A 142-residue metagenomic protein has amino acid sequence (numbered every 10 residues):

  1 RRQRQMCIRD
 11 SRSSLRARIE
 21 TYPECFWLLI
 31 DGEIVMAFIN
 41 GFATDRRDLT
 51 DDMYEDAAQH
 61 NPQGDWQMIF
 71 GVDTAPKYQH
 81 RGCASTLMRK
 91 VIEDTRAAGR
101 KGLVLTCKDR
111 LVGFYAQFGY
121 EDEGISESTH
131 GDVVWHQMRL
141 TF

Functional and structural regions predicted by a protein language model:
Q3-I8: Short, small-residue-biased leader/transition segments that mark boundaries at the very start of proteins
R9-G32, M36-L49, M53-Q59: Active-site rim helix/loop that mediates acceptor-substrate recognition in acyltransferases
F38-V72, Q79, S128-W135: Conserved acyl-donor/pantetheine-binding loop and adjacent beta-alpha core of acyl/acetyltransferases and related
T74, H80-E93: Conserved acetyl-CoA-binding loop-helix of GNAT-fold acetyltransferases
M88, D94-K108: Conserved GNAT acetyl-CoA-binding A-motif
K108-D109, E127-F142: C-terminal "cap" of GNAT-fold acetyltransferases
A116-S126: Conserved acetyl-CoA-binding loop of GNAT-fold acetyltransferases
